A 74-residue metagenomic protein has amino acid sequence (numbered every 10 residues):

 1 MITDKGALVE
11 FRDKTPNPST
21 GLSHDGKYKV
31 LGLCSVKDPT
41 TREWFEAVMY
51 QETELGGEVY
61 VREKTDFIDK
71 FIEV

Functional and structural regions predicted by a protein language model:
M1-L22: Short coil-to-beta transition motif at edge beta-strands of beta-rich domains
S19-S35: Short beta-strand-centered aromatic/proline hotspots
G26, E46, F67: Residues that flank catalytic or metal-binding motifs in active/ligand-binding sites
K29, C34, R42-V48, E73-V74: Positively charged, polar, low-complexity stretches
G32-K37, E54, I68: A generic structural motif
D38-Y60: Short solvent-exposed strand/turn elements
L55-V74: Intrinsically disordered, low-complexity, charged/polar segments
